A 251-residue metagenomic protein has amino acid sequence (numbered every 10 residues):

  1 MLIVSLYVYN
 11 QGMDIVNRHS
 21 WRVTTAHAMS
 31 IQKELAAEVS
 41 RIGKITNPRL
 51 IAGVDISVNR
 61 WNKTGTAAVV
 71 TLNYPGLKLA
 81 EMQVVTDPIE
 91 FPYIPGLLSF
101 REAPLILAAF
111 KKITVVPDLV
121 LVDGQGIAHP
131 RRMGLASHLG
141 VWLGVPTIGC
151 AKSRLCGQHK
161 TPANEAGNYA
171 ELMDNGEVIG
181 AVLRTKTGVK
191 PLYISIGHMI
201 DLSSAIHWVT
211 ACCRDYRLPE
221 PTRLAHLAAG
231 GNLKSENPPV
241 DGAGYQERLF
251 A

Functional and structural regions predicted by a protein language model:
M1-G12, A243-G244: N-terminal amphipathic/basic-hydrophobic helices that include classical n-h-c signal peptides and signal-anchor
M13-N47: N-terminal accessory regions of nucleic-acid-interacting proteins
S20, L35, A166-G242, L249: C-terminal binding/interaction regions
V23, H27, T64, R101-L105 (+1 more regions): Conserved active-site and cofactor/substrate-binding residues in soluble primary-metabolism enzymes
R49-N59: Two-metal-ion RNase H-like nuclease active-site motif
W61-V116: A glycine-rich, hydrophobic loop/mini-helix early in the fold
I106-H138, L143-V145: Catalytic-site beta-strand/loop segments enriched in glycine and acidic/polar residues
H129-I179: A contiguous pocket-lining binding segment that forms or flanks enzyme active sites
